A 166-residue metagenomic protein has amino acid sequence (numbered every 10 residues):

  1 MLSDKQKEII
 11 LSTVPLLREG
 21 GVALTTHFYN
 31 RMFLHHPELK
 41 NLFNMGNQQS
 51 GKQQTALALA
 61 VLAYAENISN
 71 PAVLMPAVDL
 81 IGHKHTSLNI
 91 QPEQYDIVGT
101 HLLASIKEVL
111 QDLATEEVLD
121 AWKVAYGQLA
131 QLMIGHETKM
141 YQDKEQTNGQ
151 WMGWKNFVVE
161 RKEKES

Functional and structural regions predicted by a protein language model:
M1-G153: Globin-like tetrapyrrole-binding proteins
T147-S166: Ferredoxin-reductase
